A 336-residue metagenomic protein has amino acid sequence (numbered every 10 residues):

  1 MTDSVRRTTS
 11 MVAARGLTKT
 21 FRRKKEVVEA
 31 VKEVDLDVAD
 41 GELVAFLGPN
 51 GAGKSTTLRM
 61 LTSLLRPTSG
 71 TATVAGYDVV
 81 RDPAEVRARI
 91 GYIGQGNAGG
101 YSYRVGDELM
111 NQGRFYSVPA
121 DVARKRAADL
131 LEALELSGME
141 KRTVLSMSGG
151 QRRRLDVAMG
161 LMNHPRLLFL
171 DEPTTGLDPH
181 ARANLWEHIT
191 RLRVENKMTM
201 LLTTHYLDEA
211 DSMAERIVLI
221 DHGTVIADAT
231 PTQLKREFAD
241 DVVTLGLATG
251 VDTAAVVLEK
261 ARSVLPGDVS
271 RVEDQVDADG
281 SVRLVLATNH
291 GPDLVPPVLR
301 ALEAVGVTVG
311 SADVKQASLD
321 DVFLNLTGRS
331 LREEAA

Functional and structural regions predicted by a protein language model:
V5-M11, T20-E33, P83: A short, flexible loop at the N-terminus of ABC-type nucleotide-binding domains that lies
G70-R81, V86: Conserved ABC transporter NBD signature motif
M110, R114, D121-M139: Conserved ABC ATPase "signature" region
T143-M147: Conserved ABC ATPase signature
H164: Conserved catalytic motifs of ABC-family nucleotide-binding domains
L168-D171: Catalytic Walker B motif of ABC-type/P-loop ATPase nucleotide-binding domains
E187-N289: ABC transporter nucleotide-binding domain
